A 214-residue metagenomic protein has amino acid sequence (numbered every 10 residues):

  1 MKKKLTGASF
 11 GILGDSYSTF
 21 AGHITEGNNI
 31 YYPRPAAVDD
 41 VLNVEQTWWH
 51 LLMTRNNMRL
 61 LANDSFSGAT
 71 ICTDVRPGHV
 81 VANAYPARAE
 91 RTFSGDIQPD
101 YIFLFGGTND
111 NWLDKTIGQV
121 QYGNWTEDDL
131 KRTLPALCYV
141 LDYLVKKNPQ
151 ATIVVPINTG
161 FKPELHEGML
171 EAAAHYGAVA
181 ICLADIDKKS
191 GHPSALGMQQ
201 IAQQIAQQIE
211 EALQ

Functional and structural regions predicted by a protein language model:
M1-L42, I71: Short glycine-rich His-centered loop
L5, R55-N56, N148, H175: Short, well-ordered coil/turn elements that cap or connect secondary structure elements
S9, L60, Q150-T152: Residues at the starts of beta-strands that form the adenosine-phosphate
S16, Q46-T47, R132: Serine-centered coil/turn micro-motif
Y17, S67-T70, G160, D187: Residue-level detector of flexible, active-site-proximal loop/helix-junction positions within diverse enzyme catalytic
F20, T70-T73, P163, S190: Generic structural signal for helix capping and beta-alpha/helix-loop junctions
N28-G118, T126: Conserved SGNH/GDSL esterase-like catalytic core that processes O-acyl groups on lipids and polysaccharides
V81-Q214: Alpha-helical cap/lid subdomain in secreted, periplasmic, or secretory-pathway luminal O-acyl-processing enzymes
